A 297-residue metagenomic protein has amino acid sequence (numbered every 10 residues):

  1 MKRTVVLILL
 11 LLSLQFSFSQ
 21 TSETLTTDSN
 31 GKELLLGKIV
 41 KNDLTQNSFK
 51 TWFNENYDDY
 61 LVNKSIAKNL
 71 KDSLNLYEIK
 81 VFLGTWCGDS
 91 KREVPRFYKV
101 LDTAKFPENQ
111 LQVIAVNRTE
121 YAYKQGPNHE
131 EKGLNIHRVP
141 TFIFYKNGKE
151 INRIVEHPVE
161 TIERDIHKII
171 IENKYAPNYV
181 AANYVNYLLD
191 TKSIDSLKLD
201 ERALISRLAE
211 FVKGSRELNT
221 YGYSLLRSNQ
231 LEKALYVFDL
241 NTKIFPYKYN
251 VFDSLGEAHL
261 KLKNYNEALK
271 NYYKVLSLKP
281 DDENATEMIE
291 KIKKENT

Functional and structural regions predicted by a protein language model:
M1-T24: Bacterial Sec-dependent N-terminal signal peptides
Q110-V139, I143-F144, I166-I170: Thioredoxin-like thiol-disulfide oxidoreductase module
R138, K146-A182: Non-catalytic, surface beta->alpha helical segment in thiol-disulfide oxidoreductase systems
S215, L231-E232, Y249-D253, E283-N284: Helix-start (N-cap) detector for alpha-helical repeat units in TPR-like alpha-solenoids, especially tetratricopeptide
N219-T220, N250-S254, K270, T286-M288: Alpha-solenoid helical repeat scaffolds
